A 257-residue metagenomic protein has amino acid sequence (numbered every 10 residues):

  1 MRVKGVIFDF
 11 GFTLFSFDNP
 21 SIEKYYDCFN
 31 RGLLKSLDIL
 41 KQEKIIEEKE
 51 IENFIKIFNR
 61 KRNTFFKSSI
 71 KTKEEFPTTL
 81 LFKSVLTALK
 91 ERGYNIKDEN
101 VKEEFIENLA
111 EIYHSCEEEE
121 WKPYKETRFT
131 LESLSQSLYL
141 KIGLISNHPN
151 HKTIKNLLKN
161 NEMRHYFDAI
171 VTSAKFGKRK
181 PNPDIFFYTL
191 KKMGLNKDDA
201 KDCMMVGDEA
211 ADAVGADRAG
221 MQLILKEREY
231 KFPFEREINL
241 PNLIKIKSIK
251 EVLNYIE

Functional and structural regions predicted by a protein language model:
M1-V6, Q42-K49, R128, E132 (+1 more regions): Asp-based, Mg2+/Mn2+-dependent phosphohydrolase catalytic module
R2-I22: Asp-based phosphoryl-transfer active-site loop
G11, S21-S69: Conserved phosphoryl-transfer catalytic core
S16-D27, N147-K155: Short, flexible, glycine-rich and Lys/Arg-enriched loop motifs at helix boundaries that contact anionic partners
R31-I46, P77-I96, T189: Helix-loop "lid/cap" segments that line or gate small-molecule binding pockets
F54-A88, G194-N196: A short, hydrophobic/aromatic-rich structural module that often spans a beta strand with its adjoining loop
K73-S84, E91, E111-I142: Short, acidic loop-to-helix structural element flanking the phosphoryl-transfer center in phosphate-processing enzymes
E104-I112: Short, basic/glycine-rich phosphate-binding loops at helix/coil junctions that contact nucleotide phosphates
